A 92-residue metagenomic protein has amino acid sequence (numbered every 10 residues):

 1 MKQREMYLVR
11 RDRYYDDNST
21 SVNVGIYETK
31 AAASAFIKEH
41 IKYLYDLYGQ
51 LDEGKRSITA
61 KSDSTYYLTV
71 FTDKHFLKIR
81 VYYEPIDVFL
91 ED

Functional and structural regions predicted by a protein language model:
K2-N23: Short aromatic-glycine-(Arg/Gly/Cys) micro-motifs in beta-strand/loop hairpins
Y7-V9, Y27, A33, I37 (+2 more regions): Hydrophobic beta-strand residues in large extracellular and virion-surface proteins
R10-D16, T29, D73-H75: Short, flexible beta-strand-to-coil junctions
N18, I26, T59-K61: Intrinsic disorder/low-complexity segments
E28-Q50: A short, charged, amphipathic alpha-helix used as a generic interaction element across diverse proteins
K42-D92: Short, mixed-charge low-complexity intrinsically disordered segments
